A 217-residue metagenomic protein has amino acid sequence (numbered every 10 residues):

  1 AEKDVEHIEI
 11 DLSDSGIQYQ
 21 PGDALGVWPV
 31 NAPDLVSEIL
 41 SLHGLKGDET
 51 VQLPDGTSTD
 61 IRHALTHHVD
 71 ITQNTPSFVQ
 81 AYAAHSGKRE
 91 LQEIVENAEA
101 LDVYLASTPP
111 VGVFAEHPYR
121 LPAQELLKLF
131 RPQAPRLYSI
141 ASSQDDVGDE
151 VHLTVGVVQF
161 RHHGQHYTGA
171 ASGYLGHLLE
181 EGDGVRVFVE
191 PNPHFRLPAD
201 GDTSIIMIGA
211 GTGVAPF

Functional and structural regions predicted by a protein language model:
A1-F217: FNR-like FAD-binding dehydrogenase module
